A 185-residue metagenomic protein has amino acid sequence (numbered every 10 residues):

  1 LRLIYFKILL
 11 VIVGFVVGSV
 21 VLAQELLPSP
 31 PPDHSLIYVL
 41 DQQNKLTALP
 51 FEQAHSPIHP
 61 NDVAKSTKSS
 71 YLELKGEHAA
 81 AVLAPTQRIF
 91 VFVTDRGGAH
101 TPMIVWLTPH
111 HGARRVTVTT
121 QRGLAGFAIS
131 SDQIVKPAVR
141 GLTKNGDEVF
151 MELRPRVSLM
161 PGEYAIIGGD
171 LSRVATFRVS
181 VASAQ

Functional and structural regions predicted by a protein language model:
L1-F6: Positively charged n-region of N-terminal signal peptides that target proteins for export
K7-S19: Bacterial N-terminal signal peptides
Q24-A128, G168-Q185: Primarily secretory-pathway and cell-envelope proteins
A79, R154-P155: Short, flexible, glycine/charge-rich loop motifs used to bind or transfer phosphoryl groups or to couple energy/partner
A84, K144-G146, L159: Surface-exposed coil/turn segments at beta-strand junctions on protein surfaces, enriched
Q121-E148: Extended, solvent-exposed segments with strong compositional bias
F150-E152: Ligand-binding face of N-terminal immunoglobulin V-set domains in extracellular IgSF glycoproteins
P155-I167: A glycine-anchored, Pro-Gly-centered beta-turn/N-cap motif
